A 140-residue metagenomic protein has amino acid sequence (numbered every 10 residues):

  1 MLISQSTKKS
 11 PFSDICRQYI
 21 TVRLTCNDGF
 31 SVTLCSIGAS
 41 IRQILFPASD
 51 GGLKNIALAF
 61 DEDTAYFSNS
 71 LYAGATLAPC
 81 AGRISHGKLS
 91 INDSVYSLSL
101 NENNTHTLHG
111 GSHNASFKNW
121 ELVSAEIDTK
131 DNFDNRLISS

Functional and structural regions predicted by a protein language model:
M1-S140: Surface-exposed acidic/polar loop and edge beta-strand patches at domain peripheries
